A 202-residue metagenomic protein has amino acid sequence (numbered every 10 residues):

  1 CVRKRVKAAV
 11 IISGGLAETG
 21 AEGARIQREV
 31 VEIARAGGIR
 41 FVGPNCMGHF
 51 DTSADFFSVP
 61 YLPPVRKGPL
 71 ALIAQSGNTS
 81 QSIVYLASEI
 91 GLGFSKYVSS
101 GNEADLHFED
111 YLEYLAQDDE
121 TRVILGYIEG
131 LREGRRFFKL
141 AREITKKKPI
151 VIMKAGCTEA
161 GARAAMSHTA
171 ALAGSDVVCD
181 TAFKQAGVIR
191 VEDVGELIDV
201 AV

Functional and structural regions predicted by a protein language model:
C1-V202: Catalytic-core regions of core metabolic enzymes, especially those transforming organic acids/acyl-group intermediates
